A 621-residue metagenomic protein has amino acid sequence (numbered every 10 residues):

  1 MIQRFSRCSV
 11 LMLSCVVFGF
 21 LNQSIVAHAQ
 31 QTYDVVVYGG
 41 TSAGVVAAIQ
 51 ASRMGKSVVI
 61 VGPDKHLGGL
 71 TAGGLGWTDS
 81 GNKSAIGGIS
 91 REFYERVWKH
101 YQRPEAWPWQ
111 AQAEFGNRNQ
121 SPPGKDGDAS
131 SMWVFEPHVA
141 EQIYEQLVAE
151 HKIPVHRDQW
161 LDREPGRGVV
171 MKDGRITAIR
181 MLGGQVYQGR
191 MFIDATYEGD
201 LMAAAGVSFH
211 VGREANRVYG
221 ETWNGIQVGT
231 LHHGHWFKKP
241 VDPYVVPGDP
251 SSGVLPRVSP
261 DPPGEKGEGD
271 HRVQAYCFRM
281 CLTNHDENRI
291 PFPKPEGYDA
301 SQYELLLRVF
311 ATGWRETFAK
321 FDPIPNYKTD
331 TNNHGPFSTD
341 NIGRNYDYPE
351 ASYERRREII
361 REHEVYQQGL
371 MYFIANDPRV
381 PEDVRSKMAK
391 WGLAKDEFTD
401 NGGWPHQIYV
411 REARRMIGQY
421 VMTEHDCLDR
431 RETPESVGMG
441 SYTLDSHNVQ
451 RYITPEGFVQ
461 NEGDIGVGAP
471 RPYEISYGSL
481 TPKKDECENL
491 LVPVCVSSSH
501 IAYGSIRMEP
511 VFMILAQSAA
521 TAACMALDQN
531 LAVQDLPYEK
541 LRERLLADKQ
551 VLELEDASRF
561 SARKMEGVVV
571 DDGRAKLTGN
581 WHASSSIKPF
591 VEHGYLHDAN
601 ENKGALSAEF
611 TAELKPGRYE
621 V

Functional and structural regions predicted by a protein language model:
M1-S6: N-terminal secretory signal peptides that target proteins for export/translocation
S9-Q23: Bacterial N-terminal signal peptides
Q30-T41: Beta1/beta-strand and adjacent pyrophosphate-binding region of the FAD-binding site in flavoprotein oxidoreductases
G44: N-terminal Rossmann-fold NAD(P) dinucleotide-binding loop
A51: Aromatic pocket-lining residues of Rossmann-like dinucleotide-binding sites
K56-S57, G62-G168, H210, V218-G220: Conserved N-terminal/central alpha/beta ligand/cofactor-binding core
E141, R157, G166, T177-A178 (+2 more regions): Flavin (FAD/FMN)-binding glycine-rich loop and adjacent Rossmann-like elements that form
S561-E620: Extracytoplasmic
